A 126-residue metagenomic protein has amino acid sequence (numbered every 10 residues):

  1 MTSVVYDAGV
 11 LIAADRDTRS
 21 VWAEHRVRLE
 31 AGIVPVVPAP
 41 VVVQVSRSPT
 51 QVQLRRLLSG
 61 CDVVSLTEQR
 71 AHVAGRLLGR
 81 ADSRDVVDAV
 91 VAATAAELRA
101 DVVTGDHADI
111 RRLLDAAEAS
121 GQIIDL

Functional and structural regions predicted by a protein language model:
M1-V37, S46-S59: Short, well-structured N-terminal submotif of metal-dependent ribonuclease cores
V10-L11, V41-V42, R70, V90-V91 (+1 more regions): Alpha-helix capping/helix-boundary segments
V21-W22, V42, Q51-L54, A71-A74 (+1 more regions): A general structural signal for well-ordered alpha-helical segments in protein cores
V34, D62, S120-Q122: Conserved beta-strand segments of alpha/beta enzyme cores
V37, S65, V86, T104-G105: Short beta-strand scaffold positions
V52-R56, A81-D82, S120-Q122: Short, hinge-like loop/turn segments at secondary-structure boundaries
C61-A81, H107: Acidic catalytic patch
A96-L126: Acidic, PIN/NYN-like endoribonuclease modules and their adjacent C-terminal/linker elements
